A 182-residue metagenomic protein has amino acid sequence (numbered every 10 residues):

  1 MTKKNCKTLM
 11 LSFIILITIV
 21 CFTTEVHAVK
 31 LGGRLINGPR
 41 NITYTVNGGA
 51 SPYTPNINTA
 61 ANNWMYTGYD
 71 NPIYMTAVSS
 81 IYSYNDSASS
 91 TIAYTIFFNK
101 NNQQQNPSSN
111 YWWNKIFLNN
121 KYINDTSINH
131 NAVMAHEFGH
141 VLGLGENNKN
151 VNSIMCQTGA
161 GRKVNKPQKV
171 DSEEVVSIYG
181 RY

Functional and structural regions predicted by a protein language model:
M1-A28: Sec-dependent N-terminal signal peptides of Gram-positive bacterial secreted proteins and lipoproteins
T24-Y182: Zinc-dependent metalloendopeptidases
